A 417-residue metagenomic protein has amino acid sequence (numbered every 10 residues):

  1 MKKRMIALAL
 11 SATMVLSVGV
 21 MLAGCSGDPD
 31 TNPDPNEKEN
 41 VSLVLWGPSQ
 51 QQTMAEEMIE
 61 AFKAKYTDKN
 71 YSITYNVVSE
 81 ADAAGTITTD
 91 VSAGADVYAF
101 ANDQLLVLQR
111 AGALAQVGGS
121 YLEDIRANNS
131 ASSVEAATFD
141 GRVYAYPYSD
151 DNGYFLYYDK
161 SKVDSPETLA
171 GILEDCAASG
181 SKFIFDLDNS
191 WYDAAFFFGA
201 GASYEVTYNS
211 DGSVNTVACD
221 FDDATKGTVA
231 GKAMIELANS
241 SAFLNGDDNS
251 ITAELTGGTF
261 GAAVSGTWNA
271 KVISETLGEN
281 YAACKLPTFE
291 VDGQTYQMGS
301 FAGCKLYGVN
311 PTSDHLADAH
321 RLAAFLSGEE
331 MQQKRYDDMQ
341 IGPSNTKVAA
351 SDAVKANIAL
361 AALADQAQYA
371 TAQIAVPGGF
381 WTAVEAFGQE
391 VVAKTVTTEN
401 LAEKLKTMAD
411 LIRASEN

Functional and structural regions predicted by a protein language model:
R4-L8, V18-Q104, D410-N417: Conserved N-terminal structural module of periplasmic/extracytoplasmic solute-binding proteins
S49, K271, K305-G379: Mature extracytoplasmic/periplasmic domains
N76-T86, F243-T256, W268: Short helix-initiation/N-cap motifs at beta->coil->alpha
T88-T89, A93-D96, D124-K160, S181-F185 (+2 more regions): A structural signal for short loop-to-beta-strand junctions that line the ligand-binding cleft of periplasmic/secreted
N102-Y154, S165-L173, A282-K285: Hinge/lid segment of periplasmic solute-binding proteins
Y144-Y148, Y154, I172-C219, F260: Extracytoplasmic/periplasmic solute-binding protein
G212-D247: Glycine-centered hinge/linker elements that transmit conformational signals in sensory and ligand-binding systems
A364-N417: Conserved C-terminal helix/tail region of periplasmic/extracytoplasmic solute-binding proteins
